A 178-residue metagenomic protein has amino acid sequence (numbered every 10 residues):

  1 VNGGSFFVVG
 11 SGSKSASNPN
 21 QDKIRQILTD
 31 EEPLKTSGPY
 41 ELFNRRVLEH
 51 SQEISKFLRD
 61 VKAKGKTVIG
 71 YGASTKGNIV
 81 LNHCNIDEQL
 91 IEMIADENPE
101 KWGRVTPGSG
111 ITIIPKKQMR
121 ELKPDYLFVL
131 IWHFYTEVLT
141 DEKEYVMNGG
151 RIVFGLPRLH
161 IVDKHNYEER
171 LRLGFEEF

Functional and structural regions predicted by a protein language model:
N2-R46: Flexible, glycine-/basic-rich loop-and-beta segments that form/coincide with the SAM-dependent methyltransferase
R46-K64: A short, well-structured juxtamembrane/interface segment
V61-N82: Glycine-rich adenosine-cofactor-binding loop
I79-E92: Substrate-recognition/cap helix-loop segment adjacent to the acidic, metal-dependent catalytic center of Asp-based
E92-E97, V153-G155: Short internal beta-strands
P99-V105, K117-Q118: Conserved nucleotide-cofactor-binding alpha/beta core module
G110-R172, E176-E177: Phosphate-bearing ligand-interacting subdomains that bind or position ATP/ADP/UDP/GDP/NAD(P) or nucleotide-linked
